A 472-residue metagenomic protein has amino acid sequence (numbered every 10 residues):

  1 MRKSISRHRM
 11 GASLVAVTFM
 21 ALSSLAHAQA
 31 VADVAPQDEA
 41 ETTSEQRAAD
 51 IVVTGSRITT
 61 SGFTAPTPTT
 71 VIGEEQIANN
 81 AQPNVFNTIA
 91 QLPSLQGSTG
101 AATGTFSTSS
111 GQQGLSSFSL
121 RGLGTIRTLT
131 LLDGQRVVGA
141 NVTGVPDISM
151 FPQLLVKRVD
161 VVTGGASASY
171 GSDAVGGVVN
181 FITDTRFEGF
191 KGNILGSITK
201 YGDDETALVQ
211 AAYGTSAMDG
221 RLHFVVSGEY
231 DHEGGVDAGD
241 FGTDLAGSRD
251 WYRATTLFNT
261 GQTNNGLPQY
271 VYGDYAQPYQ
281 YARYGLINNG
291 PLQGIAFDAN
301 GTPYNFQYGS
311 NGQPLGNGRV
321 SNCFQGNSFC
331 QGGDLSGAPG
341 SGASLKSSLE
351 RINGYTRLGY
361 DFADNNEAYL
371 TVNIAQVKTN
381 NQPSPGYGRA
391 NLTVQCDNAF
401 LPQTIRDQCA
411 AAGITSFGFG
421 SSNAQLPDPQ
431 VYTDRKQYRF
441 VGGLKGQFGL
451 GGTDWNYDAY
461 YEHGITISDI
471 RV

Functional and structural regions predicted by a protein language model:
R2, N87-L115, Q135, G139-L154 (+5 more regions): Surface-exposed beta-strand-turn/loop segments characteristic of Gram-negative outer-membrane beta-barrels
R2-L92, R121, Q210, G214-T215 (+5 more regions): N-terminal Sec signal peptide and the immediately downstream disordered periplasmic leader that contains the TonB box
L123-T125: Short, small/polar residue-rich loop motifs at catalytic or cofactor-binding pockets
